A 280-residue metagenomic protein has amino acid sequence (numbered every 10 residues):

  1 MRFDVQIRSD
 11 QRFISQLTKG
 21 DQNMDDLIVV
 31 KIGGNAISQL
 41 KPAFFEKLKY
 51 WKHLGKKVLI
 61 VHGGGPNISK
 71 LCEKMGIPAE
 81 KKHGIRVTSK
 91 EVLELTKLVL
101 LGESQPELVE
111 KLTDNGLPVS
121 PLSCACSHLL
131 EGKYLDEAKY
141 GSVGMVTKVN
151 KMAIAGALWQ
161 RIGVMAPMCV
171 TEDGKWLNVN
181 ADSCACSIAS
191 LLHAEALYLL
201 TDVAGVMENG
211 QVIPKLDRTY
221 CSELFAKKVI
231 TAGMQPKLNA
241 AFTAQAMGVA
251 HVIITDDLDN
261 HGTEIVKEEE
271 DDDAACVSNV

Functional and structural regions predicted by a protein language model:
M1-N23: N-terminal amphipathic/basic-hydrophobic helices that include classical n-h-c signal peptides and signal-anchor
L17, N23-V280: C-terminal catalytic "cap/lid" subdomain
